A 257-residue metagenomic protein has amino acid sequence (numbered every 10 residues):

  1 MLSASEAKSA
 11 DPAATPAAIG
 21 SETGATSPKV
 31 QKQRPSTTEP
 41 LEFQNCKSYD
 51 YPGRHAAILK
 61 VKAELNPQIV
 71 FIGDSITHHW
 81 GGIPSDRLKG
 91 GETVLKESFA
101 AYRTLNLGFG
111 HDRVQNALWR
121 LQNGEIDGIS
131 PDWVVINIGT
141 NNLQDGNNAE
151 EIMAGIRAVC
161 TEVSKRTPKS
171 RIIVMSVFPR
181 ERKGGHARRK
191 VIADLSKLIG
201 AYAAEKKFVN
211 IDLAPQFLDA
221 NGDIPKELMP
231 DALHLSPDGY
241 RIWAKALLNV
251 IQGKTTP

Functional and structural regions predicted by a protein language model:
A4-S9: Boundary at the C-terminal end of the N-terminal hydrophobic targeting segment
G20-S130: Serine-esterase "nucleophile elbow" of acetyl-processing enzymes
L65, F99, T167, A203-K206: A structural signal for short coil/turn segments at secondary-structure junctions
Q68-G73, T77, R103-G108, D132-I138 (+4 more regions): Structural recognition of the beta-strand scaffold that forms the well-ordered cores of secreted hydrolase catalytic
N106-F109, G139-I152, R182-R188: Surface-exposed cleft-lining segments at the edges of enzyme active sites
D112-L118, N147-I156: Glycine-rich anion/phosphate-binding loops
A149-V159, R188-S196: Charged helix-capping and loop-helix junction motifs
P179-P257: Catalytic His-Asp segment of secreted/periplasmic serine-dependent ester chemistry enzymes
